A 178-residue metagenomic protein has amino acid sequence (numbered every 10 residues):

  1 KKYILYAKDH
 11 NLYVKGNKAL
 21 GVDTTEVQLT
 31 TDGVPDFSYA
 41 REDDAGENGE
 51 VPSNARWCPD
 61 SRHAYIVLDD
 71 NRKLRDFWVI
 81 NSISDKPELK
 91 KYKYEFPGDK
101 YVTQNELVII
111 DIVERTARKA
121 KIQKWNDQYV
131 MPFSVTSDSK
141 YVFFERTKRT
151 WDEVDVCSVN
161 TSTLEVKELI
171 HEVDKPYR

Functional and structural regions predicted by a protein language model:
K1-L5, N11-V14, P35-H63, K91-K100 (+5 more regions): Conserved beta-propeller blade repeats
D9, K18, V22-E26, S61: Extended, regular secondary-structure scaffolds
G16-N17, D111, C157-N160: Structural recognition of the beta-propeller blade-terminating site
G21-A55, I66-K119: Predominantly five- to eight-bladed beta-propeller fold
N71, E114, R149-T150, T163: Short, glycine-/Ser/Thr-/acidic-enriched flexible segments
T161-K167: Active-site-adjacent "gating/activation" loops or surface patches in catalytic cores
